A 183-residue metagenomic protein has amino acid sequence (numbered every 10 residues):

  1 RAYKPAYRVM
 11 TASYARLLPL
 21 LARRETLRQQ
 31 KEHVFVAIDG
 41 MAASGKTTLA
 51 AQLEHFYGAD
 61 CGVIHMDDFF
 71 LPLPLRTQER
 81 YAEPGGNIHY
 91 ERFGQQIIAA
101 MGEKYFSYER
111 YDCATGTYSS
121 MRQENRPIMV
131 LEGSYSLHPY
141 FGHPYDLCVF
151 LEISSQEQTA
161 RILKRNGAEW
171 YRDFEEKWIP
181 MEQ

Functional and structural regions predicted by a protein language model:
R1-R16: Charged, amphipathic alpha-helical linker segments immediately N-terminal to NTP-binding catalytic cores
G40: The Walker A (P-loop) glycine that initiates the GxxxxGKT/S ATP-binding motif of P-loop NTPases
A43: Walker A (P-loop) phosphate-binding loop of P-loop NTPases
K46: Conserved lysine of the Walker
L49: Hydrophobic positions on the alpha1 helix immediately C-terminal to the Walker A/P-loop
G62, L71-T117, I128: Conserved nucleotide-sensing/catalytic segment adjacent to the nucleotide-binding pocket in NTP-handling enzymes
T117-R165: ATP-dependent NMP and nucleoside kinases share a basic, alpha-helical "lid"
H138, G167-Q183: Small-molecule kinase domains that catalyze NTP-dependent phosphoryl transfer to phosphate-bearing small molecules
